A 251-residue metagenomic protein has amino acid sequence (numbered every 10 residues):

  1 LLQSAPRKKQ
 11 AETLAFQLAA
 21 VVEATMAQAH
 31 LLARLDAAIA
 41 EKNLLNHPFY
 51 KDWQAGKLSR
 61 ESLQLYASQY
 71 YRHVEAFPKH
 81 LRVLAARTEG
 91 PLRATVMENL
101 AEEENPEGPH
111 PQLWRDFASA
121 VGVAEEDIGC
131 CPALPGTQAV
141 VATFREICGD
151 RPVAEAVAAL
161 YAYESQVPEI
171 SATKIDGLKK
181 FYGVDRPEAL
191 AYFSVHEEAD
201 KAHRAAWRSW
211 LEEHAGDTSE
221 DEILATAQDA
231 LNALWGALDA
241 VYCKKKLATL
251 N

Functional and structural regions predicted by a protein language model:
L2-S4, K9-A11, A15-A20, A24: Short, often N-terminal, low-complexity regions that either remain intrinsically disordered or form a short helix
T25-N251: Non-heme di-metal
